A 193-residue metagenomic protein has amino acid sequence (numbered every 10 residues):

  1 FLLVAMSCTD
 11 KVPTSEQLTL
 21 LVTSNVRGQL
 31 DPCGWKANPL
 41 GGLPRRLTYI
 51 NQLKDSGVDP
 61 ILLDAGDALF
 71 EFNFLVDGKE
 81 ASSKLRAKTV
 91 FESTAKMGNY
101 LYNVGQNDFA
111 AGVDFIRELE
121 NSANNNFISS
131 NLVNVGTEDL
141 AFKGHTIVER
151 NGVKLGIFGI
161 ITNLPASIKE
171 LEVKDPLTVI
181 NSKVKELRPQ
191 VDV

Functional and structural regions predicted by a protein language model:
L2-C8: Hydrophobic h-region of N-terminal signal peptides that target proteins for export in Gram-negative bacteria
C8-V193: Acidic, metal/ion-coordinating pockets
